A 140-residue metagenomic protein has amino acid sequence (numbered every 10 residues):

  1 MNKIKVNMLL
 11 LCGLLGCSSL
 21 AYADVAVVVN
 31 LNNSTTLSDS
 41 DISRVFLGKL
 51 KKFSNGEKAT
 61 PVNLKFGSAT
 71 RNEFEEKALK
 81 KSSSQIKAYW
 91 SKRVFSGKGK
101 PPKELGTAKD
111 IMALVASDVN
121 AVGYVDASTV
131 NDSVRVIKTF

Functional and structural regions predicted by a protein language model:
M1-L9: Bacterial N-terminal signal peptides that target proteins for export
L11-G16: Repetitive helical segments and hydrophobic/amphipathic motifs
C17-A23: Sec/Tat signal peptide C-region and signal peptidase I cleavage site
D24-F140: Exported/periplasmic ABC-transporter solute-binding proteins
